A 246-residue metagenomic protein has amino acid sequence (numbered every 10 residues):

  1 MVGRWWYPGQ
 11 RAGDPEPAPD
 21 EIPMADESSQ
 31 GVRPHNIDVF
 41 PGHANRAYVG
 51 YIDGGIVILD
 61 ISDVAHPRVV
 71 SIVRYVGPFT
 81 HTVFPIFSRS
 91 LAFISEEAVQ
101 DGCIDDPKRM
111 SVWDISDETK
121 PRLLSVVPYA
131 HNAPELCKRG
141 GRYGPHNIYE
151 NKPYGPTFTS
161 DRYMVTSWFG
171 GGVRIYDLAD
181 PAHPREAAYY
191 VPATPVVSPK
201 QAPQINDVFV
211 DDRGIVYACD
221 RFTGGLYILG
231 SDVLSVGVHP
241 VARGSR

Functional and structural regions predicted by a protein language model:
M1-R246: Feature marking well-ordered beta-strand scaffolds used for ligand recognition
